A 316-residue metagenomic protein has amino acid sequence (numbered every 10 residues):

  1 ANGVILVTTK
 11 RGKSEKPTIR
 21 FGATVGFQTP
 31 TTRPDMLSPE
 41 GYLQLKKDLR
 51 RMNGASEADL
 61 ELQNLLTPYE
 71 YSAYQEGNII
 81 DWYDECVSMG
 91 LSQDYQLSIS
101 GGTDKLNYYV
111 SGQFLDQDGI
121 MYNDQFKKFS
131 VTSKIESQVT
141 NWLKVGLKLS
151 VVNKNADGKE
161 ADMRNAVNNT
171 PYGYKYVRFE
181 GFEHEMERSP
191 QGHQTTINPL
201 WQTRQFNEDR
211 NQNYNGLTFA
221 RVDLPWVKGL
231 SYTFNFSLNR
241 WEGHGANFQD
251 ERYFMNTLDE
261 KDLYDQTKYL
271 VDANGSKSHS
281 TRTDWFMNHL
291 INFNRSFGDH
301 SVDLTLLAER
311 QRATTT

Functional and structural regions predicted by a protein language model:
A1-G3: Short acidic/polar hinge/loop motifs at secondary-structure boundaries that mediate gating or recognition
L6-T8, R20, Q96-S100, S111 (+4 more regions): Outer-membrane beta-barrel architecture
R11-Y122, E160-D162: Residues embedded in well-ordered regular secondary structure
E15-I19, Q93, D104-Y108, N141-V145 (+2 more regions): Outer-envelope beta-barrel architecture signal
R33-N64, V152-Q191, G245-E260, T316: A surface-exposed, glycine/aromatic-enriched loop/edge motif typical of exported proteins
M36-L37, D124-F126, W201-T203, E251: "Short basic amphipathic alpha-helical interaction patches in structured regions
A73-N78, V152, D157-N215, L258-D272 (+1 more regions): Acidic/polar loop-and-plug regions of large Gram-negative outer-membrane beta-barrel proteins
I120-S130, E136-Q138, S150-V152, A156-M163 (+2 more regions): Small-side-chain secondary-structure face that scaffolds active or pore-lining regions
